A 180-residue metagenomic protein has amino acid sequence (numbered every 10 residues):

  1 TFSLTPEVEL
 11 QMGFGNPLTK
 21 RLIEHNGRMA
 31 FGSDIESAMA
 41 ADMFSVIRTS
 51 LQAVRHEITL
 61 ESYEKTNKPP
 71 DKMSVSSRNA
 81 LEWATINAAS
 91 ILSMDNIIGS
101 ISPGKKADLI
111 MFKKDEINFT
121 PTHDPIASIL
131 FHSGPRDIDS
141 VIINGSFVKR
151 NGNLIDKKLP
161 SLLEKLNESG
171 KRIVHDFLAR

Functional and structural regions predicted by a protein language model:
T1-F2, M29: Hydrophobic beta-strand scaffold residues
S3-N16, A40-A41: C-terminal active-site-proximal or functional interface alpha/beta core segments in diverse enzymes
P17-E116, H132: His/Asp/Glu-enriched, well-ordered alpha-helical/loop segment that forms or immediately abuts the divalent-metal
R78-R180: Active-site microenvironment of metallo-dependent hydrolases
